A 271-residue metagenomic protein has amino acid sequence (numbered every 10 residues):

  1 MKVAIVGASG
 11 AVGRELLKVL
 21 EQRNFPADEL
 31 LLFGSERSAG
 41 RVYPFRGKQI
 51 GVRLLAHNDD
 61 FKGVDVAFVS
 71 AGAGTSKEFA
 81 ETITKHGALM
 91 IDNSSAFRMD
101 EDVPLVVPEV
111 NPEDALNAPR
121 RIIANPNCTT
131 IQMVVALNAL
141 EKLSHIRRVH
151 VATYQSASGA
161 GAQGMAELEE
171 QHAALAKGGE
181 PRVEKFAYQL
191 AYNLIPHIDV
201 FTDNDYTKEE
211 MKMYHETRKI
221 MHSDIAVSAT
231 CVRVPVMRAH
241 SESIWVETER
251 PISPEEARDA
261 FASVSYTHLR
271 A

Functional and structural regions predicted by a protein language model:
V6, A11-E15, P26-D28, S38 (+4 more regions): Active-site-lining helix/loop region of Rossmann-like oxidoreductase modules
Q22-G63: Conserved N-terminal Rossmann-fold NAD(P) cofactor-binding segment
V66-F68: N-terminal Rossmann-like NAD(P) cofactor-binding module of classical short-chain dehydrogenase/reductase
A71-A80: Beta-loop-alpha module in the N-terminal Rossmann-like domain of NAD(P)-dependent dehydrogenases, especially those
A71-G72, S95, N127: Short glycine-/small-residue-rich Rossmann-like dinucleotide-binding loops
E81-L89, N93-P119: Rossmann-fold NAD(P)-binding glycine/threonine-rich loop
T267-A271: Conserved small/polar residues in nucleotide/adenosyl-binding loops
